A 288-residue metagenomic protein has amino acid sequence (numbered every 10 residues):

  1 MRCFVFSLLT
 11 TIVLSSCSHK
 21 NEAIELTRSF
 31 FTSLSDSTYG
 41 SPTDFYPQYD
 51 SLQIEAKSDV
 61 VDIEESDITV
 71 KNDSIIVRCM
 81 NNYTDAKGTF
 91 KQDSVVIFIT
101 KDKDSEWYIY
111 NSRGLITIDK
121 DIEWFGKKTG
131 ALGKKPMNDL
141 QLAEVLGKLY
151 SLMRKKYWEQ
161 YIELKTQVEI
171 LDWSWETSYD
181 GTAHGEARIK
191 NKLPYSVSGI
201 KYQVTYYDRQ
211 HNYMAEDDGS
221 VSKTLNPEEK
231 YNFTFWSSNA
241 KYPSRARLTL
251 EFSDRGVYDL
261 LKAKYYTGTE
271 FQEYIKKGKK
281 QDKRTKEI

Functional and structural regions predicted by a protein language model:
S15-S16: C-terminal motif of bacterial Sec signal peptides marking the signal peptidase cleavage site
E25-N82: Short solvent-exposed beta->alpha transition segments
F31, I109-Q167, K223-P227, Y265-I288: Low-complexity, intrinsically disordered terminal/linker segments enriched in charged and Gly/Pro repeats
K71-V145, L193: Exposed beta-sheet edge and beta->alpha loop/turn motif
A183-N191: Short, well-ordered beta-strand segments enriched in hydrophobic/aromatic residues
N191-Y195, Q210: Short, acidic/polar linear motifs in exposed loop/turn regions
S196-Y202, Y213-D218: Short, hydrophobic/aromatic beta-strand segments
R209-K277, K286-E287: Short, solvent-exposed, Trp/other aromatic-anchored flexible loops in extracytoplasmic proteins
